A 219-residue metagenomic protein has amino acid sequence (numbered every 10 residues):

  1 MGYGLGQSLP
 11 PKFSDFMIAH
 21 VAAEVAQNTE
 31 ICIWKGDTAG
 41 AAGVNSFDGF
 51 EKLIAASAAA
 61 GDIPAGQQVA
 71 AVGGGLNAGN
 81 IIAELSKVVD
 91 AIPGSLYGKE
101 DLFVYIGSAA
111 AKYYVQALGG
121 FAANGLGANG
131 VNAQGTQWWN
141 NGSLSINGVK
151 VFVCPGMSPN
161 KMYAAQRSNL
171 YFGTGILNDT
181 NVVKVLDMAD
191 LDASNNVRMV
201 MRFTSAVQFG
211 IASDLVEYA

Functional and structural regions predicted by a protein language model:
G2-K87, Y218-A219: Alpha-helical scaffold segments that mediate packing/assembly in large oligomeric complexes
I18, K99-D101, G148, N196: Extracellular structured ligand-interaction cores
V21, V104-G107, V151, M199: Short low-polarity hydrophobic stretches
I31-A39, G98-L102, A128-A133: Short glycine-rich, low-complexity/disordered patches
D48-N80, V115-A219: Sequence/fold signature of self-assembling virion shell proteins
L85-D90, Y97, L102-V104: Amphipathic interfacial helices
E100-A109, Y113-V115: Long, repeat-rich segments with strong aromatic
